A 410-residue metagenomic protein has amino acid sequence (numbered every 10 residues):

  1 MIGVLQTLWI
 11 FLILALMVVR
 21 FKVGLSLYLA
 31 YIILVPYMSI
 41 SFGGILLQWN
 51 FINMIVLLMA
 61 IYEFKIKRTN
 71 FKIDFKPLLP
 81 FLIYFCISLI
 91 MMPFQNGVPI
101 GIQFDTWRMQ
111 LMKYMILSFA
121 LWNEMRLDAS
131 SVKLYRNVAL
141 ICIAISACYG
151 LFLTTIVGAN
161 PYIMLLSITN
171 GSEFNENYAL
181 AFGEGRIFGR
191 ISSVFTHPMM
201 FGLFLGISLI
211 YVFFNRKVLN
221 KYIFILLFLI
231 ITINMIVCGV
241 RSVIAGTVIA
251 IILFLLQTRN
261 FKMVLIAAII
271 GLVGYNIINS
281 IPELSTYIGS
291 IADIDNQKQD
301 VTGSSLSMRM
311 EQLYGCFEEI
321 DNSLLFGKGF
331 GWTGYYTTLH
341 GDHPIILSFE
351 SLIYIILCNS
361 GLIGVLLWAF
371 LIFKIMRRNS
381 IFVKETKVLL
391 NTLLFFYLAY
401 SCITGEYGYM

Functional and structural regions predicted by a protein language model:
Q6-I10, W49-M59, D105-F119, M199-N215 (+4 more regions): Hydrophobic core segments of transmembrane alpha-helices in multi-pass, intramembrane catalytic enzymes
L8-V19, M54-K67, G206-K217, L362-F382: Hydrophobic, aromatic-rich transmembrane alpha-helices and their immediate juxtamembrane boundary segments
W9-A15, R136-N170, F174, Y178-C238 (+1 more regions): Alpha-helical transmembrane segments of multi-pass inner-membrane proteins
L16-I40, F51-I116, Y397-Y400: N-terminal hydrophobic segments of proteins, predominantly signal-anchor/transmembrane helices of inner/organellar
A30-I45, G239, L352-S360, E385-M410: Membrane helix-loop boundary segments at the extracytoplasmic
V35-F42, E283-Y287, I291-S360: Long extracytoplasmic/lumenal interhelical loops at the membrane interface of multi-pass membrane proteins
C148, T154-G158, C238, T258-Q299 (+1 more regions): A membrane-periplasm/extracellular boundary helix in multi-pass inner-membrane enzymes that assemble envelope glycans
R216-F224, V248-I252, F261-L265, T337 (+1 more regions): Hydrophobic transmembrane alpha-helices and their immediate junctions
